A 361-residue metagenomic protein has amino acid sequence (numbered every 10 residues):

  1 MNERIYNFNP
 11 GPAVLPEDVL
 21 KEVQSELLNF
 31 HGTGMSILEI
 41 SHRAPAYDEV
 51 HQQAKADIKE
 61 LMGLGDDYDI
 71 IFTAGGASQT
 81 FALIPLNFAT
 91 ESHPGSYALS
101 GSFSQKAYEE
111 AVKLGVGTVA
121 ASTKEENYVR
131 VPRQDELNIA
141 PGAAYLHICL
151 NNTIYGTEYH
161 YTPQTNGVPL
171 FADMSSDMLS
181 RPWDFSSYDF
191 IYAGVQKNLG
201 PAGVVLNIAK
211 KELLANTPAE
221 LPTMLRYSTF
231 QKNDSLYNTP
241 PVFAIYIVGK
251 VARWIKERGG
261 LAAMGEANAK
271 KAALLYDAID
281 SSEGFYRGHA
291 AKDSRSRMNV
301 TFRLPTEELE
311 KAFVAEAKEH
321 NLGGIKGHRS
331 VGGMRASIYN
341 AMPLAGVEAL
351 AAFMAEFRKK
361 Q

Functional and structural regions predicted by a protein language model:
M1-S41: N-terminal "arm"/small-domain region of PLP-dependent enzymes with the aminotransferase-like
G32-T80, N87, S102, E110: Conserved N-terminal alpha-helix of the aminotransferase class I/II PLP-enzyme fold
A89-Q105: Conserved PLP-anchoring active-site segment centered on the Schiff-base-forming lysine
A111, T123-M178: Active-site phosphate-binding strand-loop segment of PLP-dependent enzymes
F171, F185-Q196, V205: Conserved active-site segment immediately N-terminal to the catalytic lysine that forms the internal aldimine
V195-Y276, A291, K360-Q361: Active-site C-terminal subdomain of aminotransferase-like
Y286-A317: Conserved PLP-binding catalytic core of the aspartate aminotransferase-like
E319, G332-Q361: PLP-dependent enzyme catalytic core of the Aspartate aminotransferase-like
